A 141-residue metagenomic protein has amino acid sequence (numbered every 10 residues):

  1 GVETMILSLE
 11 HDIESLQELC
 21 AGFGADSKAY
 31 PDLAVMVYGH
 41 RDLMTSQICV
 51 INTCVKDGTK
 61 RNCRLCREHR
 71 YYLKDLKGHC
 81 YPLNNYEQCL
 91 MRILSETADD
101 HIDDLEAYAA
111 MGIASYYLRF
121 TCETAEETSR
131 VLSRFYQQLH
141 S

Functional and structural regions predicted by a protein language model:
G1, I6-S141: Active-site pocket-lining/capping segments in soluble small-molecule metabolic enzymes
